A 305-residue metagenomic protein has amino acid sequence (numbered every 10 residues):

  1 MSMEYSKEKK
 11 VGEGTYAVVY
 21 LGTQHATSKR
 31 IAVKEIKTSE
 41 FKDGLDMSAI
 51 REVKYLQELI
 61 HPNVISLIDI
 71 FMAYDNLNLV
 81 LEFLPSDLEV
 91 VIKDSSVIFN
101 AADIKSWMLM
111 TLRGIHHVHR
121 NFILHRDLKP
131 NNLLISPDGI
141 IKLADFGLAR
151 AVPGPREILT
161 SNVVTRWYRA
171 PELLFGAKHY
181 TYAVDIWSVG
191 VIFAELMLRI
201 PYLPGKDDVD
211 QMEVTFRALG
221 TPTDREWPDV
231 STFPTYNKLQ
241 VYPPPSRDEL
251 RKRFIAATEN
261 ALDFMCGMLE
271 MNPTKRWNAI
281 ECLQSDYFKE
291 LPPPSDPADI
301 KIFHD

Functional and structural regions predicted by a protein language model:
V18: Conserved N-lobe ATP-binding subsite of Hanks-type protein kinase domains, especially the beta3 VAIK lysine
R30, E35-I60: Conserved N-lobe beta3->alphaC-helix segment of eukaryotic protein kinase catalytic domains
D69-I70: A short, aromatic-enriched beta-strand patch in the conserved N-lobe beta-sheet of the protein kinase catalytic domain
Y74-E82, E89-V90: A conserved loop-to-beta-strand element in the N-lobe of protein kinase catalytic cores that borders the ATP-binding
W107-M108: Activation segment signature within eukaryotic-like protein kinase domains
T221-G267: C-terminal lobe substrate-recognition/regulatory segment of protein kinase catalytic domains
P293-D305: C-terminal intrinsically disordered, low-complexity extensions immediately downstream of enzyme catalytic cores
